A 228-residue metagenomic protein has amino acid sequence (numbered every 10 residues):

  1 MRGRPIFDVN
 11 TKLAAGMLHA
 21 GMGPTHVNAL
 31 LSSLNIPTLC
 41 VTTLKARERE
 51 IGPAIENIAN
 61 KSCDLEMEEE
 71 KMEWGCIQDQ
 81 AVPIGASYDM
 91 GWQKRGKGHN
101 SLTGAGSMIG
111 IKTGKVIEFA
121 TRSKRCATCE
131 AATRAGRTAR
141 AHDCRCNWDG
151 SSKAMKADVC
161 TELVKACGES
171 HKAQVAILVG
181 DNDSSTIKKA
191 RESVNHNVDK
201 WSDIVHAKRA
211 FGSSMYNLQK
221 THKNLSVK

Functional and structural regions predicted by a protein language model:
M1-H26, S33-I177, S184-K228: RNase H-like nuclease fold core
